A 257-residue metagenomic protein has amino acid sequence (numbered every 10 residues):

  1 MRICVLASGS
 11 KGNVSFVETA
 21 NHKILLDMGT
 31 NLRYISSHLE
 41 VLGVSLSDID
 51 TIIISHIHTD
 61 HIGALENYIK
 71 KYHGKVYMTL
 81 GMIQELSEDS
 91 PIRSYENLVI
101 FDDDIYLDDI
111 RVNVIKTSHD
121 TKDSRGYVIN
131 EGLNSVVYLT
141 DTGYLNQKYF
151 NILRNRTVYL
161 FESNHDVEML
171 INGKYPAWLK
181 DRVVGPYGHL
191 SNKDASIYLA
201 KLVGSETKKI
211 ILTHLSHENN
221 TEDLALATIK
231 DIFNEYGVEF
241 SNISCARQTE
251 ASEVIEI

Functional and structural regions predicted by a protein language model:
M1-V41, R125-D141, V158: Conserved beta-strand hairpin/beta-sheet module of binuclear metal-dependent hydrolase folds, prominently
C4-V14, I57-L65, V112: Structured catalytic core of nucleotide-sugar glycosyltransferases
K11, T59-I62, Q84-E85, T121-K122 (+3 more regions): Active-site environment of divalent metal-dependent phosphoester hydrolases
L26-G29, D50-I57, Y77-L80, V137-T140 (+3 more regions): Active-site neighborhood of phospho(di)ester-bond hydrolases with catalytic His/Asp-centered motifs
R33-T79, T157: Active-site metal-binding motif and surrounding structural segment of the metallo-beta-lactamase
G63-Y72, E85-D89, N220-A227: Metal-dependent catalytic neighborhoods of phosphoester/phosphodiester hydrolases
L80-L133: Metallo-beta-lactamase
Q147-A246: Cap/insert and terminal regions of metallo-dependent hydrolase folds
